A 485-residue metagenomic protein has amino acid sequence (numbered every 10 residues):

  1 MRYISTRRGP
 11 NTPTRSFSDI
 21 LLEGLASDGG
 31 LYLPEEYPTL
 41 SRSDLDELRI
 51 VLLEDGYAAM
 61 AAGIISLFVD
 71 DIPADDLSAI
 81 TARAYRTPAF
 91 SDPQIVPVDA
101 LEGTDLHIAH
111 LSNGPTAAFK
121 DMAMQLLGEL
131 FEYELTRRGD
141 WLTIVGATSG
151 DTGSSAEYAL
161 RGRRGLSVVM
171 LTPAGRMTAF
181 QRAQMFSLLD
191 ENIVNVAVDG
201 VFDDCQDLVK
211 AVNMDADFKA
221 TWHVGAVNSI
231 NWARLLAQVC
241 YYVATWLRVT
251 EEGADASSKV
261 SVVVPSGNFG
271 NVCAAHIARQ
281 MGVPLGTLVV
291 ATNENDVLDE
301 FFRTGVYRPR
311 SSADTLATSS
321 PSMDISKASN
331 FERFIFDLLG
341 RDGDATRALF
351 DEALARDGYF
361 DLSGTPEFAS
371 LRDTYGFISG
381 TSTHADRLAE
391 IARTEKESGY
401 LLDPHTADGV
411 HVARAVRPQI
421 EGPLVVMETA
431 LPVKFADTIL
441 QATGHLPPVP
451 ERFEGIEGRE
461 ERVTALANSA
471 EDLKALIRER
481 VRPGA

Functional and structural regions predicted by a protein language model:
M1-A485: PLP-dependent amino-acid enzyme catalytic core
